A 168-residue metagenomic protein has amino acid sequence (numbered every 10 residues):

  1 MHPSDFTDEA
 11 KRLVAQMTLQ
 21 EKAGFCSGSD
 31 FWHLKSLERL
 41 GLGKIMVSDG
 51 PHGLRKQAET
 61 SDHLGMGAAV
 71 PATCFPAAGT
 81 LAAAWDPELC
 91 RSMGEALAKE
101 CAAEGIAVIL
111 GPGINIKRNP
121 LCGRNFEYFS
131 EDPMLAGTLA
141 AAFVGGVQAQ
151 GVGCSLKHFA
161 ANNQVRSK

Functional and structural regions predicted by a protein language model:
M1-K168: Glycoside hydrolase catalytic-domain context in secreted enzymes
